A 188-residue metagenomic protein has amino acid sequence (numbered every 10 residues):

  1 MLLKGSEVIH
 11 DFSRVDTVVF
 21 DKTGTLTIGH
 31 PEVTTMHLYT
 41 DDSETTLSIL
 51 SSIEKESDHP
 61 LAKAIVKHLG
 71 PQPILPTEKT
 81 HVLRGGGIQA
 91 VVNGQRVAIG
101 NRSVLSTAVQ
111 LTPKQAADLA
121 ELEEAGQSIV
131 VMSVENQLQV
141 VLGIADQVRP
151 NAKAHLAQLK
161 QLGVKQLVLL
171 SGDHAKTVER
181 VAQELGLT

Functional and structural regions predicted by a protein language model:
M1: Conserved catalytic-site loops of classical short-chain dehydrogenases/reductases
K4-T188: Cytosolic catalytic headpiece
